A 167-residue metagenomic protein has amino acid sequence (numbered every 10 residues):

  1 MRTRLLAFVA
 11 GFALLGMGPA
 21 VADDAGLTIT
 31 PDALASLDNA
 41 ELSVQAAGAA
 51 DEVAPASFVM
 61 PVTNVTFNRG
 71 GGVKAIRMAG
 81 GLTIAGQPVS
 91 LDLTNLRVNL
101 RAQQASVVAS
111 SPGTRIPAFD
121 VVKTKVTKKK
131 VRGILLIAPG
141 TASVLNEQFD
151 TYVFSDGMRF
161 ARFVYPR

Functional and structural regions predicted by a protein language model:
M1-A7: Bacterial N-terminal signal peptides that target proteins for export
R4, N64, K125-K128: N-terminal compositionally biased, intrinsically disordered segments and leader/signal-like regions
F8-G16: Bacterial N-terminal signal peptides
L15, A20-A22, I84: Intrinsically disordered, low-complexity, compositionally biased regions/tails
V21-V73, L135-R167: N-terminal segment immediately downstream of the Sec signal-peptide cleavage site in secreted/extracellular proteins
A49-R115: Predominantly extracellular/secreted and cell-surface proteins with exposed, flexible low-complexity segments
A54-S57, S106, D120, K128 (+1 more regions): Terminal leader/tail segments of proteins
S110-V144: Extended amphipathic ligand-handling, pore-lining, and cofactor/metal-binding catalytic surfaces
